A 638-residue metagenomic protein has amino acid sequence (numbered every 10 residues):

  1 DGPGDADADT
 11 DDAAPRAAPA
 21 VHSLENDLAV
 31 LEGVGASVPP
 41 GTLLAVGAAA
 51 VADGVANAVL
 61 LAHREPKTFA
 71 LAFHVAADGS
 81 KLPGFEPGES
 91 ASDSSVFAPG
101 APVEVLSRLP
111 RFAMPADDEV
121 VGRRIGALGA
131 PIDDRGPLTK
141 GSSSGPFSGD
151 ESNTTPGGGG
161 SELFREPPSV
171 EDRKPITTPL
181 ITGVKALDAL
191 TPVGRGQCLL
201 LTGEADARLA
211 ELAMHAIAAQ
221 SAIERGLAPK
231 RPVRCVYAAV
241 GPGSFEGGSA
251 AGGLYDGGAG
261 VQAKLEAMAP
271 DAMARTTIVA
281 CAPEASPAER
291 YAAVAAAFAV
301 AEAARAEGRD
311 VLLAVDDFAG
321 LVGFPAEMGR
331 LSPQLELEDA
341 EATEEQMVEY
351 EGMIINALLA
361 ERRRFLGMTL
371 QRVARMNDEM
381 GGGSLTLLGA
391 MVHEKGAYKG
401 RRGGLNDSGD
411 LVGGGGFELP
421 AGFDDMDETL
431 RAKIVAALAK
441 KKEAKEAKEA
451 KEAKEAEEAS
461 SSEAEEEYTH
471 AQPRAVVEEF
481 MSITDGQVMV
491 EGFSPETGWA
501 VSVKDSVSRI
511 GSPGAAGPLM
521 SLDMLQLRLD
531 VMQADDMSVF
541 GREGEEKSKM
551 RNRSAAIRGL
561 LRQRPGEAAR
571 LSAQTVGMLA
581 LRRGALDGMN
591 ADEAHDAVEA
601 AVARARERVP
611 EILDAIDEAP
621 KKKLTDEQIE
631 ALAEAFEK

Functional and structural regions predicted by a protein language model:
D1-R123, L128: N-terminal accessory targeting/assembly segments
P3, T10, S148, S152 (+2 more regions): Intrinsically disordered, low-complexity serine/threonine-rich segments
D11-A13, A20-S23, G35-A36, A45-A50 (+18 more regions): Replace "in large, NTP-powered and nucleic-acid-processing enzymes" with "in large, NTP-powered factors and other
S80, P87-S92, S144, S148 (+3 more regions): Ser/Thr/Pro-rich low-complexity tandem-repeat tracts
A101-V105, R111-P115, E119, P131-C198 (+5 more regions): P-loop NTPase nucleotide-binding/switch module
A189-G588: P-loop NTPase catalytic core
K549, E637-K638: Alpha-helical propensity feature that highlights long, continuous alpha-helices across diverse contexts
M589-A635: Extended, well-ordered alpha-helical scaffold/bundle regions in very large, multi-domain proteins
